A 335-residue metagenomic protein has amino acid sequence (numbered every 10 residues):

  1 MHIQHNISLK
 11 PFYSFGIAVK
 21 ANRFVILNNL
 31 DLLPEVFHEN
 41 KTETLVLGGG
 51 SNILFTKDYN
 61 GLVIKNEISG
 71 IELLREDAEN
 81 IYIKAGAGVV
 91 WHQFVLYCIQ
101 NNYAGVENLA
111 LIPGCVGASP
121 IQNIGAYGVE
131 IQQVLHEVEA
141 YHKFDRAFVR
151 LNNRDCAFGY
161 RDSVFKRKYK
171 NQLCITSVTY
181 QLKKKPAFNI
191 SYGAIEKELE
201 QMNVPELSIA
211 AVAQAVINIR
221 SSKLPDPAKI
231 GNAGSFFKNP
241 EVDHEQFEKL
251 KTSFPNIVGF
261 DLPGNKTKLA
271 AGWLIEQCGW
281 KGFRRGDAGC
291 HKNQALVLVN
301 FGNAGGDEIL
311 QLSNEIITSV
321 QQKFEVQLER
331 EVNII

Functional and structural regions predicted by a protein language model:
M1-D145: Anion-binding (especially nucleotide phosphate/pyrophosphate-binding) glycine-rich loop and adjoining beta-alpha core
Q4-H5, K10-I17, I53, F148-V299 (+2 more regions): Phosphate/pyrophosphate- and phosphate-bearing ligand-binding catalytic cores of soluble enzymes
C98, V320, F324: Hydrophobic pocket-lining residues that define ligand/cofactor binding sites across diverse proteins
G128-I131, A304-I309: Short, structured secondary-structure boundary patches
